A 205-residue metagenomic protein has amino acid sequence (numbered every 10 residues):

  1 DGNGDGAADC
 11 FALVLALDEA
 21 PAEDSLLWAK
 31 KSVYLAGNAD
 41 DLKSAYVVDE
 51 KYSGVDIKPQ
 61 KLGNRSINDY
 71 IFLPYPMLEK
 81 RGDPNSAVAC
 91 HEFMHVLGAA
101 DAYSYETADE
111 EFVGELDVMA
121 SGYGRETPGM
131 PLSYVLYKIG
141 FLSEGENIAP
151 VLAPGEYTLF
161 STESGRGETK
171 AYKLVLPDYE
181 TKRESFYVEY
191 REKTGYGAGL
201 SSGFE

Functional and structural regions predicted by a protein language model:
N3-D5, H91: Acidic carboxylate motifs that coordinate Ca2+ or other divalent cations, activating on Asp/Glu
C10, A16-G199: Extracellular hydrolytic enzyme modules, especially secreted metalloproteases of the metzincin/thermolysin-like class
G199-E205: Short coil-to-beta strand junction motifs in C2/discoidin
